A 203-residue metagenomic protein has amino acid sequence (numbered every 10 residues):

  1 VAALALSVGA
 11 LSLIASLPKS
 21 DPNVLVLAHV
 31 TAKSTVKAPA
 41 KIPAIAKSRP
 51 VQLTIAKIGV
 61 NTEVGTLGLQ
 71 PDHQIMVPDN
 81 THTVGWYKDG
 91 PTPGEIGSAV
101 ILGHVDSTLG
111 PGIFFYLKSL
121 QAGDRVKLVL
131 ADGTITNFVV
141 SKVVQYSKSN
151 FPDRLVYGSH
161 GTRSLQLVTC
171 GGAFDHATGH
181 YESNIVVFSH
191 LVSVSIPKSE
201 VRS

Functional and structural regions predicted by a protein language model:
V1-A3: N-terminal Sec-pathway targeting helices
S7-S203: Solvent-exposed, non-transmembrane regions of membrane-associated and secreted proteins
